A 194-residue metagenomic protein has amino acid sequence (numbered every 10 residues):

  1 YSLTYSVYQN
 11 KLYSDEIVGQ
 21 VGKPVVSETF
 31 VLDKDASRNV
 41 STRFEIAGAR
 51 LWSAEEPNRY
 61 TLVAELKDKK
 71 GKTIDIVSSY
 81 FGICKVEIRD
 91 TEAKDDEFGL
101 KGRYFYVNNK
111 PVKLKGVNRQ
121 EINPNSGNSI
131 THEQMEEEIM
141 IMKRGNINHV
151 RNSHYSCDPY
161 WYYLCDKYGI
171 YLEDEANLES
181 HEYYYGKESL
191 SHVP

Functional and structural regions predicted by a protein language model:
Y1-C157, L164, Y168-L172: Secreted/periplasmic carbohydrate-active enzymes, especially glycoside hydrolases
N108, K113-Q120, D174-P194: Aromatic- and acidic-residue-enriched carbohydrate-binding clefts of CAZyme catalytic domains
S156-P159, N177-E179: Aromatic-lined carbohydrate-binding surfaces of glycoside hydrolases
